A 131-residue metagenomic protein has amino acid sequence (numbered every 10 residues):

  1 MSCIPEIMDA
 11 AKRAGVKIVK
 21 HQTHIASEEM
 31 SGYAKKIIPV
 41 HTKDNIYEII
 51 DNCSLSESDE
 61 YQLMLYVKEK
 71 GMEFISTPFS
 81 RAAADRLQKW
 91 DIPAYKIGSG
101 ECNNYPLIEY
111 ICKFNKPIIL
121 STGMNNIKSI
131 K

Functional and structural regions predicted by a protein language model:
M1-A10, S56-S58: Glycine-rich anion/phosphate-binding loops
M1-I4, I119-I130: Active-site glycine- and acidic-residue-rich loops that bind and position anionic ligands or nucleotide-like cofactors
E6-H24, D91: Catalytic domains of carbohydrate-active enzymes, especially glycoside hydrolases
A11, L87, S121: Conserved, mostly hydrophobic/aromatic
K17-L55: Glycine-rich, proline-tolerant flexible connector loops at the mouths of alpha/beta enzymes
I18-K20, S76, K96, I119: Conserved beta-strand positions in the central sheet of alpha/beta enzyme cores
V40-Y105, K113, I127: Active-site beta->alpha loop and helix N-cap motifs at the rims of alpha/beta catalytic domains
